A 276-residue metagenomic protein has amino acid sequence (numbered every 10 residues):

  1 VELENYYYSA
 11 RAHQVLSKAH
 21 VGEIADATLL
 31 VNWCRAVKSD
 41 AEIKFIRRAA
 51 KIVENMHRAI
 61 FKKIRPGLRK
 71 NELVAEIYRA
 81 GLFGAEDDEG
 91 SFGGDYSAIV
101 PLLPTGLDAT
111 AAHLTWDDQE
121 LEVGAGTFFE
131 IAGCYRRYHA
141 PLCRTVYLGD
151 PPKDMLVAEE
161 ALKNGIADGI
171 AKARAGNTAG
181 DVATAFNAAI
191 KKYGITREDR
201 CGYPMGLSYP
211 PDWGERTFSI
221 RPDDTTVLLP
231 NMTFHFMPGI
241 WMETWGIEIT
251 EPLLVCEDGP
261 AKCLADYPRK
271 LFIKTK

Functional and structural regions predicted by a protein language model:
V1-K276: Active-site neighborhoods and metal-handling regions in enzymes and metal-associated proteins
